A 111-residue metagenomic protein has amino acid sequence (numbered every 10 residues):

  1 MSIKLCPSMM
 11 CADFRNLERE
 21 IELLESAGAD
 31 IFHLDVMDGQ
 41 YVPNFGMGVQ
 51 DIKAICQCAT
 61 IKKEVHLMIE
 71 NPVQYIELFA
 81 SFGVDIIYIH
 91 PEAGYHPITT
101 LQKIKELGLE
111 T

Functional and structural regions predicted by a protein language model:
M1-Y88, A93-H96, K103-L109: Conserved N-terminal beta1-alpha1 strand-loop-helix module at the mouth
